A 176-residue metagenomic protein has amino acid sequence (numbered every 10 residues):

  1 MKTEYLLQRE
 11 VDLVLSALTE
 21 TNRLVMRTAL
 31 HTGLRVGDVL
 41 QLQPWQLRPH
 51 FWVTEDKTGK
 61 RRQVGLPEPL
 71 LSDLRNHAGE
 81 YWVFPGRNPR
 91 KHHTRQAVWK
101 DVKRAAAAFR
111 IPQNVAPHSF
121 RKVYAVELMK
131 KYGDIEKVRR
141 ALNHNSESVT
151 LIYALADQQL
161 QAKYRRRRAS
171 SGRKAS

Functional and structural regions predicted by a protein language model:
M1, Y5, R9, G65-P69 (+1 more regions): DNA/chromatin major-groove-contacting recognition/catalytic segments
E4-T32, V36: Basic, Lys/Arg- and aromatic-enriched nucleic-acid-binding interface segment
Q8, E20, T32, Q41-S72 (+1 more regions): Conserved tyrosine-mediated DNA breakage-rejoining catalytic core shared by Y-recombinases
D38-V39, N114-V115, A125, Y132-H144: Active-site-proximal segment of tyrosine recombinases
W45-P49, D134-A154: Short, polar N-cap/turn motifs at the start of nucleic acid-interacting alpha helices
P67-P112: Active-site/catalytic core of tyrosine-dependent DNA strand-transfer enzymes
F120, Y124: Active-site His/Glu-centered metal-binding helix of metallohydrolases
